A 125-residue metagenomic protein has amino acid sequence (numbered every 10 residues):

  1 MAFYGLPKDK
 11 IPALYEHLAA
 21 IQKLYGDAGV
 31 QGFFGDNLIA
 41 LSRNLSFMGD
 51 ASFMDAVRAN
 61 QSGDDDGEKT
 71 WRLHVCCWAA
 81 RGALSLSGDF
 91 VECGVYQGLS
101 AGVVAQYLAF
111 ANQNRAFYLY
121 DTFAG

Functional and structural regions predicted by a protein language model:
M1-G125: A short alpha-helical cap/connector motif
